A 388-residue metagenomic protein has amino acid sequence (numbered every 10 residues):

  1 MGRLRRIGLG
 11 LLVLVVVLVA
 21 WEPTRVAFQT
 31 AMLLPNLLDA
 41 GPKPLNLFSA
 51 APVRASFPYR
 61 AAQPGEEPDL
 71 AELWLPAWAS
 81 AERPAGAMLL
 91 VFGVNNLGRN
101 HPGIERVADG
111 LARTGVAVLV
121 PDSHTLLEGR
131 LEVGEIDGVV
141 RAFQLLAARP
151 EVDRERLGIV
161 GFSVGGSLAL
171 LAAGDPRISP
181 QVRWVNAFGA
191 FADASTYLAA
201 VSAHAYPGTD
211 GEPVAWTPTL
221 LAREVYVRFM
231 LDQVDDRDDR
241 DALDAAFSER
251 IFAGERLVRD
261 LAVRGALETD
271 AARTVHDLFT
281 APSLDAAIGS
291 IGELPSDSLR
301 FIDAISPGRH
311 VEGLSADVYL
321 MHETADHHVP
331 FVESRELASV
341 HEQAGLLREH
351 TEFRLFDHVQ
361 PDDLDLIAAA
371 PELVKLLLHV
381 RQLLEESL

Functional and structural regions predicted by a protein language model:
M1-V53, D236-L267, E386-L388: N-terminal targeting or regulatory segments adjacent to alpha/beta-hydrolase or S9 domains
Q29-G86: N-terminal cap/lid segment of alpha/beta-hydrolase-fold proteins
W78-G110, D122-S123: Short, surface-exposed "cap/lid" segments of acyl-processing enzymes
R99-V107, V120-G158, L168, A173-P176 (+1 more regions): Catalytic nucleophile-loop/oxyanion-hole region of alpha/beta-hydrolase and closely related hydrolase-like folds
R141-V225: Primarily recognizes the serine-hydrolase "nucleophile elbow" in alpha/beta-hydrolase and SGNH/GDSL folds
F188-R309: Accessory cap/linker subdomain of secreted extracellular hydrolases
A199, V263-A304, G308, R335-S339 (+1 more regions): C-terminal catalytic histidine-bearing segment of alpha/beta-hydrolase fold enzymes
L314, L320-H322, D326: Short beta-strand/loop motif that positions the catalytic acidic residue of the alpha/beta-hydrolase fold
